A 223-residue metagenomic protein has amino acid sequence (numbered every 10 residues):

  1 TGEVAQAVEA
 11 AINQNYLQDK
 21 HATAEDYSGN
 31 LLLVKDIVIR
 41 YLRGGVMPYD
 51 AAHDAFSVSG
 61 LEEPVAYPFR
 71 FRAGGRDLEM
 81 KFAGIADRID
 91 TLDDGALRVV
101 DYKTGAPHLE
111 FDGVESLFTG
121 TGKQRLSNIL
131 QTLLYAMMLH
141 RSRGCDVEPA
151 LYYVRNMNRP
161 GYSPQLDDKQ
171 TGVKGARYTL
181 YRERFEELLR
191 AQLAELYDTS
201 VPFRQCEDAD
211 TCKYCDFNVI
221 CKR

Functional and structural regions predicted by a protein language model:
T1-R223: RecB-family 4Fe-4S metal-dependent nuclease core
